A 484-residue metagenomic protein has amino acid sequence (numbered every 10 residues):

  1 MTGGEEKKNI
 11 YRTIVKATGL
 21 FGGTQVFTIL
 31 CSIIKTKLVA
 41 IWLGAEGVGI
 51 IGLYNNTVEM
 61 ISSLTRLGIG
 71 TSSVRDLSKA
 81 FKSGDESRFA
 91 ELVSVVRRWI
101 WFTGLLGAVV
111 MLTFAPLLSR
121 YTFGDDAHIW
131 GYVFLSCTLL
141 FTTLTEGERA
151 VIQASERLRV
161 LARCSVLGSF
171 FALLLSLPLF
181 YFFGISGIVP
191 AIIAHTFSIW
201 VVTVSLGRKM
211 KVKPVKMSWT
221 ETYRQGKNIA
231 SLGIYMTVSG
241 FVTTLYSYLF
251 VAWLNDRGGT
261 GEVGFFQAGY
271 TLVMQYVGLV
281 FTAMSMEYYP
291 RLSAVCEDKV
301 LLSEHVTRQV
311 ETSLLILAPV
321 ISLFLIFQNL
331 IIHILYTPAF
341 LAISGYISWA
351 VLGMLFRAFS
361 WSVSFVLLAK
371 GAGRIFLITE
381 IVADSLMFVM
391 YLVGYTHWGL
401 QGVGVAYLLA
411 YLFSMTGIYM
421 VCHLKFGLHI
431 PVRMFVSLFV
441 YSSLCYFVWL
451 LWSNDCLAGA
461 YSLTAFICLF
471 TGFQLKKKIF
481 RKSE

Functional and structural regions predicted by a protein language model:
M1-I14, T203-S247, R291-E304, K425-L438 (+1 more regions): Interhelical loop/hinge segments that connect adjacent transmembrane helices in multipass membrane
T13-T28, Y54, S63-P116, W130-G131 (+4 more regions): Membrane-water interface segments that mark the loop-to-transmembrane alpha-helix transition
K16-I33, V48, G168, A191-I199 (+6 more regions): Transmembrane helical elements of multi-pass membrane transporters/channels
L67-S83, A154, V212, G269 (+3 more regions): Helix-loop junctions and terminal segments of transmembrane helices in multi-pass membrane transport/translocation
S94-F123, L173-L174, Y181, V280 (+3 more regions): Alpha-helical transmembrane segments of multi-pass membrane transport and lipid-handling proteins
I129, V133, R163-K211, N228 (+5 more regions): Hydrophobic alpha-helical transmembrane segments
L140-C164, P178, S186, S348-V382 (+1 more regions): Membrane-interface junctions at transmembrane-helix termini in multi-pass inner-membrane proteins
A383, V432-S483: Transmembrane alpha-helical segments of multi-pass transport proteins
